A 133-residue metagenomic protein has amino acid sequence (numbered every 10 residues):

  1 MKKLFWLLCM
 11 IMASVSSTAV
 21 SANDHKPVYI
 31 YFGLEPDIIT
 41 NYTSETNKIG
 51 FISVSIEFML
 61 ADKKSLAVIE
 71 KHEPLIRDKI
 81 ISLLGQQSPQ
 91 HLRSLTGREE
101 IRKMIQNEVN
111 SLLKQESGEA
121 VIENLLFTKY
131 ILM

Functional and structural regions predicted by a protein language model:
M1-M133: Flexible, low-complexity charged segments
